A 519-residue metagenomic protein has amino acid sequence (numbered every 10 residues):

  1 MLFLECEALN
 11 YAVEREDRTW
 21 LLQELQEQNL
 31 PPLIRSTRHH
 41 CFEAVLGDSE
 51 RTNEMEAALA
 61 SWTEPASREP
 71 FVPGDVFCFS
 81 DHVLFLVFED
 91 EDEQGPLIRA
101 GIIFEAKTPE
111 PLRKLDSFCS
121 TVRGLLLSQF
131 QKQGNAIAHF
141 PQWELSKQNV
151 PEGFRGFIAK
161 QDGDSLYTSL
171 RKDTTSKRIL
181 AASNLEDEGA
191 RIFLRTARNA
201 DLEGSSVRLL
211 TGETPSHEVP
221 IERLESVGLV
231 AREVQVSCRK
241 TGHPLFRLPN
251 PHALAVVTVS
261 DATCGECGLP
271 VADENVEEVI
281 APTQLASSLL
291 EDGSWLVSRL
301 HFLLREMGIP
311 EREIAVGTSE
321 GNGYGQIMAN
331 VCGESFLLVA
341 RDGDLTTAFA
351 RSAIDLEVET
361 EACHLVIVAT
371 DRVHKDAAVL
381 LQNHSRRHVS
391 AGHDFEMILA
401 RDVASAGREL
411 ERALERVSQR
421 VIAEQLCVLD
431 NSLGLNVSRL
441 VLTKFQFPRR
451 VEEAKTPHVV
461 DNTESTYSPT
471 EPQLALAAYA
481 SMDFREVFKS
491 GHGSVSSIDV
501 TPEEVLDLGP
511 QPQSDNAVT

Functional and structural regions predicted by a protein language model:
M1-R223, E233, G242-L245, R412-T519: Acidic, metal-dependent phosphodiester-chemistry machinery of nucleic-acid enzymes
E7-Y11, H39-A44, S335-L337, A362-A369 (+1 more regions): Hydrophobic beta-strand segments of well-ordered beta-sheets in folded domains
R208-E291: Cys/His-rich short segments
F246, G323, V373-D376: Flexible loop/turn segments at secondary-structure boundaries
D273-G323: Extended interfacial segments that mediate partner engagement and assembly in macromolecular machines
H301-V358: Catalytic centers of nucleases
A340-D402: Catalytic cores of nucleic-acid endonucleases
E396-L399, G407-E411: Extended charged low-complexity segments that act as oligomerization/scaffolding linkers
